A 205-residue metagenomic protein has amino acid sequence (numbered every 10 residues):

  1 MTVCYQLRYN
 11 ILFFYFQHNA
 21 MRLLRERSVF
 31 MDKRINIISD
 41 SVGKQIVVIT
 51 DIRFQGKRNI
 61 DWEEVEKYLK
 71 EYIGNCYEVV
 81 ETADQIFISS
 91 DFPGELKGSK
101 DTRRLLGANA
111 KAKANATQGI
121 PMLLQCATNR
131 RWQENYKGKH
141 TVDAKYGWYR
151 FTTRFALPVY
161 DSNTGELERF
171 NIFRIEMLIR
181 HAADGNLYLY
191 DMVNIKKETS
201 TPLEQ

Functional and structural regions predicted by a protein language model:
T2-Q205: Ribonuclease/tRNase effector modules and their secretory precursors
